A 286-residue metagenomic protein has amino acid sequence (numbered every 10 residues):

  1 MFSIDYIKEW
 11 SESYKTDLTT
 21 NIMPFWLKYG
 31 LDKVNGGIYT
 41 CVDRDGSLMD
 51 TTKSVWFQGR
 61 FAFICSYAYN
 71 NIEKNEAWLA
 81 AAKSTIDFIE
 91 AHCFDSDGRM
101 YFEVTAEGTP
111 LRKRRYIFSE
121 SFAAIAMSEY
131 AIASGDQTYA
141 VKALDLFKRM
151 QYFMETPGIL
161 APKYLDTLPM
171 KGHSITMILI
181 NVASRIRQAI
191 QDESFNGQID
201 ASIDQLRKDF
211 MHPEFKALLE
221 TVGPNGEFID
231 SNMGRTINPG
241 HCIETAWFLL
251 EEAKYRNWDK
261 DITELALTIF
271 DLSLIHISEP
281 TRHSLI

Functional and structural regions predicted by a protein language model:
M1-V55, E76-M100, G197, D209: Low-complexity, Ser/Thr/Pro/Gly-enriched N-terminal "stalk/linker" regions
F2-S3, T52-Y69, R115-A131, K171-R187 (+1 more regions): Well-ordered alpha-helical segments within folded domains of soluble proteins
S3-T19, A68-K83, A131-L144, R187-D200 (+1 more regions): Structural helix-adjacent loops and short alpha-helical linkers that scaffold large soluble proteins
I7, S11, K15, D43-G59 (+3 more regions): Solvent-exposed loop and edge beta-strand segments that line ligand/cofactor-binding and catalytic clefts
T51, E73-I186, Q198, F210-H212: Extended ligand-binding groove/face enriched in aromatic
A201, Q205-K216, A266-L274: Active-site cradle of extracellular carbohydrate-active enzymes
L206, F210-E251: Acidic, glycine-rich loop-and-beta core segments that form the ion-binding/anion-interacting portion of active sites
I275-I286: Single conserved hydrophobic/aromatic residue that forms the stacking wall/gate of nucleotide- or nucleobase-binding
